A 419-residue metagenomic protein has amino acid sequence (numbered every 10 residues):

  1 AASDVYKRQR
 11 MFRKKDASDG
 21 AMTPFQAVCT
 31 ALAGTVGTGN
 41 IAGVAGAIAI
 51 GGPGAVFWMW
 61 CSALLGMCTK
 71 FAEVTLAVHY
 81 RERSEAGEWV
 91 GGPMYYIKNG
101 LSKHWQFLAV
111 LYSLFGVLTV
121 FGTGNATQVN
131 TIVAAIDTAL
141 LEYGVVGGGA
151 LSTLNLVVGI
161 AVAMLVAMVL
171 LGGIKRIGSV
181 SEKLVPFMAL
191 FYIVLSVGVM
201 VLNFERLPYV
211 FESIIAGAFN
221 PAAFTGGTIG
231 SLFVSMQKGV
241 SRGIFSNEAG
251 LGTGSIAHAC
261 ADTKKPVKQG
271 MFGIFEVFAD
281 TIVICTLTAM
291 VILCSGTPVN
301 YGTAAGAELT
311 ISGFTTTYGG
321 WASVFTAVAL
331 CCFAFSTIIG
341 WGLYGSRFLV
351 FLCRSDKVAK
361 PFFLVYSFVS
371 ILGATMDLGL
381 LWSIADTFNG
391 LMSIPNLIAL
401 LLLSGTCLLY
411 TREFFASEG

Functional and structural regions predicted by a protein language model:
A1-Y6: Short, small-residue-biased leader/transition segments that mark boundaries at the very start of proteins
S18-I50, L76-G100, L111-V117, I229-F278: Alpha-helical membrane segments and immediately flanking helix-loop junctions that form or couple to the substrate/ion
A33, S62-G87, M94, K98-N130 (+3 more regions): Helix-loop-helix module between adjacent transmembrane segments
N40-V44, G122-I132, Y143-V146, V166-G178 (+4 more regions): Transmembrane helix-loop junctions in multi-pass membrane proteins
L65-E73, G159-I174, V185-E205, S241-R242 (+2 more regions): Selective recognition of specific alpha-helical transmembrane segments in multi-pass small-molecule
E73-R81, E85, V197-S213, P221-G227 (+2 more regions): Extracellular/periplasmic helix-exit of transmembrane alpha-helices
V117-Y143, L156-G159, V166-M168, F187-T225 (+1 more regions): Hydrophobic alpha-helical segments and their helix-loop junctions in multi-pass secondary transporters
G172-K175, S179-E182, F187-G254, A259 (+1 more regions): Membrane-embedded translocation segments of transport machinery
